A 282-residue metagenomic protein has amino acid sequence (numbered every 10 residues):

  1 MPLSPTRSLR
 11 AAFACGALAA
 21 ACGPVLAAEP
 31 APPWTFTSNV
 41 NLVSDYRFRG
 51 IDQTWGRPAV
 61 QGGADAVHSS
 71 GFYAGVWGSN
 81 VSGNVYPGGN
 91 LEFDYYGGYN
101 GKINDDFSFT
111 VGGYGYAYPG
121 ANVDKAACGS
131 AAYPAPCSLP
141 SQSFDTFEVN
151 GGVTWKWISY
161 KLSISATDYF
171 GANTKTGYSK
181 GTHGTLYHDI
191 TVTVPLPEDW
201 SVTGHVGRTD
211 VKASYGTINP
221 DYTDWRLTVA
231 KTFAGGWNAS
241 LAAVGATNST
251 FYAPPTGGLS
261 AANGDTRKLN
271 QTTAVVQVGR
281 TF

Functional and structural regions predicted by a protein language model:
M1-T35: Cleavable N-terminal export/targeting peptides
P30-S44, F72: Transmembrane beta-strand segments of Gram-negative outer membrane beta-barrel proteins
W34, G56-V60, G89-F93, S143-V149 (+4 more regions): Residues that define the transmembrane beta-barrel architecture of outer-membrane proteins
L42-F48, G78-S82, G101, G115-P119 (+5 more regions): Transmembrane beta-strands of outer-membrane beta-barrel pores
D65-G71, N100-K102, G152-I158, T193-P195 (+3 more regions): Structural signature of outer-membrane beta-barrel channels/translocons
S70-V76, D105-V111, W157-L162, E198-G204 (+1 more regions): Repeated loop/turn-to-beta-strand initiation elements of outer-membrane beta-barrel proteins
G88-T182, A261-D265: Outer-membrane pore/translocation modules
L227, K231-W237, D265-F282: Outer-membrane beta-barrel "beta-signal"
